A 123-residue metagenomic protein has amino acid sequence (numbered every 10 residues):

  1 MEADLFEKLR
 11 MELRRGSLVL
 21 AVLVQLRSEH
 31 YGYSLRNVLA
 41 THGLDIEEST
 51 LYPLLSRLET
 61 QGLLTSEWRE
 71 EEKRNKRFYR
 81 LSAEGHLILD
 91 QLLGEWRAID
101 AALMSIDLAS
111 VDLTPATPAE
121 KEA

Functional and structural regions predicted by a protein language model:
M1-M11: Short, Lys/Arg-enriched N-terminal segment that forms or immediately precedes the first helix of a structured domain
R10-T50, S56: N-terminal helix-turn-helix DNA-binding core of bacterial DNA-binding proteins
L18, Y31, E84, G94 (+1 more regions): Residue-level recognition of oxygen-bearing side chains
E48, R74-N75: Short, aromatic/basic-enriched loop-to-helix "N-cap" motif that marks the start of an alpha-helix at regulatory
Q61-R74, R80: Beta-hairpin "wing" of winged helix-turn-helix
N75-L93: Basic, amphipathic "hinge/linker" alpha-helix immediately C-terminal to the N-terminal HTH DNA-binding motif
D90-A123: Amphipathic alpha-helical dimerization/coiled-coil segments that flank or bridge DNA-binding/regulatory modules
